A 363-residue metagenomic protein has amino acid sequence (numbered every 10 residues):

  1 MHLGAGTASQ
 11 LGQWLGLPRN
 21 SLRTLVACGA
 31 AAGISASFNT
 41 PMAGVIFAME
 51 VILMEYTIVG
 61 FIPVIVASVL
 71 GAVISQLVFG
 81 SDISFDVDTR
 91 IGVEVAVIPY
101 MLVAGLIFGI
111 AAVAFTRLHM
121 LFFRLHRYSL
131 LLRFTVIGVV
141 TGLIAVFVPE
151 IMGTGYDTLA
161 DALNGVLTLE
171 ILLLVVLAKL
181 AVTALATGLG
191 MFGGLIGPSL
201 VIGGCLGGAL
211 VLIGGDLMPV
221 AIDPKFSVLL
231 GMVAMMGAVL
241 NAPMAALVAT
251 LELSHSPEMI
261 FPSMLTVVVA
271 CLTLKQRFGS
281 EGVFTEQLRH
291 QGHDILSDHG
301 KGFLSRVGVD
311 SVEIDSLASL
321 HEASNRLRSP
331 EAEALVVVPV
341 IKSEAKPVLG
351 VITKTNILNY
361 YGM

Functional and structural regions predicted by a protein language model:
M1-D315, G350: Alpha-helical transmembrane segments and immediately membrane-proximal extracytoplasmic
I314-K342, G350, T355-M363: The conserved cystathionine-beta-synthase
